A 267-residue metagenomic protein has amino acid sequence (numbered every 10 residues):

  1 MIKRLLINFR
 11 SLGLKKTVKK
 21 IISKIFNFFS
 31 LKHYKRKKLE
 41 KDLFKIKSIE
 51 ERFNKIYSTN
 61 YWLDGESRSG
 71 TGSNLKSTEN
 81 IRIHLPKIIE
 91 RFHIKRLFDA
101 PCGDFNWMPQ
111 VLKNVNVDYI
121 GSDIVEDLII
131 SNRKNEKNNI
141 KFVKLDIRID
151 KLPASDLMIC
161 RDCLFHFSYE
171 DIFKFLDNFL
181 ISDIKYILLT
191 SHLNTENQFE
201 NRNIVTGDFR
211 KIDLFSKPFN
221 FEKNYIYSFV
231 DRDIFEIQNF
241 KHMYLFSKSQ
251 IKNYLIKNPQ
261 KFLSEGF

Functional and structural regions predicted by a protein language model:
L5-S155, F167-F267: Class I (Rossmann-like) S-adenosyl-L-methionine-dependent methyltransferase catalytic domain, capturing the SAM-binding
I159: A conserved beta-strand element that flanks and buttresses the S-adenosyl-L-methionine
C163: Hydrophobic adenine-recognition pocket in adenosine-nucleotide-binding enzymes
